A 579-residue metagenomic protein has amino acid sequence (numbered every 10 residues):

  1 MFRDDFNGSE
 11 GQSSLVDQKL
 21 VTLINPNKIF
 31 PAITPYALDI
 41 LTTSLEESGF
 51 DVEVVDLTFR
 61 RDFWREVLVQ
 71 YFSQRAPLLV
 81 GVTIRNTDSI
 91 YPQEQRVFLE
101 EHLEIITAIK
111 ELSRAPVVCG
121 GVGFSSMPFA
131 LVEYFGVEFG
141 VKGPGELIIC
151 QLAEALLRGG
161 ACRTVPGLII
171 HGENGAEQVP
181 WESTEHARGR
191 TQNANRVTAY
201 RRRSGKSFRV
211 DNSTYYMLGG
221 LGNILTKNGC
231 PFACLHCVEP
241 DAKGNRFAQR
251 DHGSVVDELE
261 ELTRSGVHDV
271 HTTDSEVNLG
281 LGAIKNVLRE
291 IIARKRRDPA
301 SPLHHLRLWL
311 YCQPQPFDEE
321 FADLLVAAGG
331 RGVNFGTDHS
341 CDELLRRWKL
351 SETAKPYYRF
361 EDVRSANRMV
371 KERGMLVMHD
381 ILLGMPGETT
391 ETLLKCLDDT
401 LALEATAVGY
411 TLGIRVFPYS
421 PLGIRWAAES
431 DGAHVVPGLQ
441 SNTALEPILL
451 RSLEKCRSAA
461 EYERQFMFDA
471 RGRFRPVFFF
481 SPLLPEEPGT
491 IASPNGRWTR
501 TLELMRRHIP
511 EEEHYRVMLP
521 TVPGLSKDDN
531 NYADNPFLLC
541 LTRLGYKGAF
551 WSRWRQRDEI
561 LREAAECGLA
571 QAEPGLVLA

Functional and structural regions predicted by a protein language model:
M1-P26, V69-L78, E173, N212 (+2 more regions): Radical SAM enzyme core and accessory elements
F2-R264: Acidic, low-complexity intrinsically disordered segments
L78, E138, H268-V270, R331 (+1 more regions): Short acidic/polar active-site loop segments enriched in Thr and Asp
G81-I84, G145, A322-C341, V408-R415: Non-cysteine beta-strand/loop elements that form the S-adenosyl-L-methionine
N86-P92, P128-F129, F232, L281-G282 (+4 more regions): Flexible glycine/acidic-rich beta-alpha junction loops that bind and position SAM and/or redox cofactors in anaerobic
R96-I106, K285-R289, E361-S365, L394 (+2 more regions): Well-ordered, non-membrane alpha-helical segments in soluble/globular domains
P128-F135, F321, G387-A402: Catalytic cores of alpha/beta
N195-M378, L383, E391, D398: Radical SAM [4Fe-4S] cluster-binding motif and immediate context
